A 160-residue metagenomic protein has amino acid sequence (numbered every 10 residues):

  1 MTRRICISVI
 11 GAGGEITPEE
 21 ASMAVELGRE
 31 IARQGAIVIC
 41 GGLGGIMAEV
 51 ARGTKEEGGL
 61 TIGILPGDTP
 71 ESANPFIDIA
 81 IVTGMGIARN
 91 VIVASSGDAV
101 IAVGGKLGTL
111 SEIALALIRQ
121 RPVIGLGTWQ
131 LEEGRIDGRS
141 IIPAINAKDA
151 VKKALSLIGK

Functional and structural regions predicted by a protein language model:
M1-I62: Glycine-rich beta-alpha loop segments
I5, G11-G14, G86-L157: C-terminal binding/interaction regions
E15-T17, I77-V82, A102-V103: Short, flexible loop segments at the rims of nucleotide/cofactor-binding pockets, characterized by
P18-E19, E49-A51, A73, L110-I113 (+1 more regions): Short glycine-/acidic-enriched loop or helix-start segments at secondary-structure transitions that form or flank
P18-S22, G41, G45, E56 (+5 more regions): Residues at secondary-structure transition points
I39-G41, G63-I64, V103, P143: General beta-strand structural signal in soluble alpha/beta enzymes
L43-G44, P66-T69, T128-L131: Short, ordered loop/turn segments at secondary-structure junctions
R52-D98: Helix-adjacent hinge/juxtasegments
